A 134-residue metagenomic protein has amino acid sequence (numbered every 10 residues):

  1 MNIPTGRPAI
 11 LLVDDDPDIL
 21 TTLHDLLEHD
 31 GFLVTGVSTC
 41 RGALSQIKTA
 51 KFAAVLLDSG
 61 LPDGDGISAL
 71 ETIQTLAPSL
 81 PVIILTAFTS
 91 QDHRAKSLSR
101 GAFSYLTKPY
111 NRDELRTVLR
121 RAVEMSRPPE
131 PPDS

Functional and structural regions predicted by a protein language model:
P17-T35: Two-component/phosphorelay signaling modules centered on CheY-like receiver
L20, P62, S90, P109: The feature encodes the CheY-like receiver
G36-A54, T75: Acidic, metal-coordinating helix/loop segments flanking the phosphotransfer/catalytic sites of two-component signaling
S38-T39, D65-S68: Acidic catalytic/metal-coordinating carboxylates
S45, I67-S79: Short amphipathic alpha-helix used as the core "switch/output" element in two-component signaling
S68, T89-S104: Alpha4 helix (beta4-alpha4-beta5 surface) of REC/receiver domains from two-component response regulators
D92, Y110-R120: C-terminal output helix
